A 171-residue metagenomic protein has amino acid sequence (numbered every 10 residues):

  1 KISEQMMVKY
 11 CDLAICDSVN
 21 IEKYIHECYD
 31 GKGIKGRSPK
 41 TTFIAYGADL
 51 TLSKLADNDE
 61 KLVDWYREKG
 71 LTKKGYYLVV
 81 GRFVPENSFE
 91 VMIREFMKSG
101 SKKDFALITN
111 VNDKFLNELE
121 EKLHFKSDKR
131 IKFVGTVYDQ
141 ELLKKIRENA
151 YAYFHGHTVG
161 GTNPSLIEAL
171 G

Functional and structural regions predicted by a protein language model:
K9-K40, A48-S53: A short, active-site helix/loop in glycosyltransferases that binds the activated sugar's phosphate group
H26, G47-E68: Acidic anion/phosphate-binding donor-loop and adjacent secondary structure in glycosyltransferase catalytic cores
Y66-N87, I93-G100, A106: Conserved donor-binding/catalytic core segment of Leloir-type glycosyltransferases
N117-E141: Nucleotide-activated donor-binding/catalytic signature segment of Leloir-type glycosyltransferases, i.e., the conserved
T136, L143-A150: Short alpha-helical donor nucleotide-sugar binding micro-motif in glycosyltransferases
K144, L166-G171: Short alpha-helical segment that forms part of, or immediately flanks, the ligand-binding pocket in carbohydrate-active
Y153-F154: A short hydrophobic beta-strand element within the catalytic core of glycosyltransferases that build diverse glycans
T158: Aromatic "clamp/platform" in nucleotide-sugar-dependent glycosyltransferases that forms part of the donor/acceptor
